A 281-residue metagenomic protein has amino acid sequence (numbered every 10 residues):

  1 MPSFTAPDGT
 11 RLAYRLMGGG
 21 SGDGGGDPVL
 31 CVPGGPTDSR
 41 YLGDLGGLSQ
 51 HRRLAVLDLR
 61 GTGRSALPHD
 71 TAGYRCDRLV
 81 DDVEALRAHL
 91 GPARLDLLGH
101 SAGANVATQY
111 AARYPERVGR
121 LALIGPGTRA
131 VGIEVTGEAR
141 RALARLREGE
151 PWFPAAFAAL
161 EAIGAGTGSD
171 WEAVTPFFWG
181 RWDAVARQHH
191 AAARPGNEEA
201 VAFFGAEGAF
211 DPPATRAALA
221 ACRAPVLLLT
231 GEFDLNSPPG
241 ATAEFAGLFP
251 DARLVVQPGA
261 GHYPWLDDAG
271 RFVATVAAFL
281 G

Functional and structural regions predicted by a protein language model:
A6-P68, A72, L86: Conserved HGGG/HGGXW glycine-rich cap/lid loop of the alpha/beta-hydrolase fold
A55-A102, A274: Active-site loop/oxyanion-hole signature of alpha/beta-hydrolase fold enzymes
A93-G137: Conserved hydrolase catalytic core segment
L121-E161: Flexible "cap/lid" loop of the alpha/beta hydrolase fold
F157-G208: Conserved alpha/beta-hydrolase catalytic His-Asp/Glu region
C222, L228-T230: Short beta-strand/loop motif that positions the catalytic acidic residue of the alpha/beta-hydrolase fold
L235-A241: Conserved alpha/beta-hydrolase "acid-adjacent" motif
D251-G281: Catalytic active-site module of serine/aspartate enzymes centered on a nucleophile-bearing elbow/loop
